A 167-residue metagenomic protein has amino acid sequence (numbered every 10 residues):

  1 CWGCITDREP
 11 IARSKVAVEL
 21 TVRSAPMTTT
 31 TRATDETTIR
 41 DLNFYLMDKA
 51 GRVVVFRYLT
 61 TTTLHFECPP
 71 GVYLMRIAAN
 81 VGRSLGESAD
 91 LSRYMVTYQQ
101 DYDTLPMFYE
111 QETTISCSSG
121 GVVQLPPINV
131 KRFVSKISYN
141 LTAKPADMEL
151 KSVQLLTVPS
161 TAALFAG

Functional and structural regions predicted by a protein language model:
W2-G3: C-terminal motif of bacterial Sec signal peptides marking the signal peptidase cleavage site
T6, I11-D147: Short, low-hydrophobicity acidic/polar segments
L141-G167: Short helix-loop boundary/capping segments
